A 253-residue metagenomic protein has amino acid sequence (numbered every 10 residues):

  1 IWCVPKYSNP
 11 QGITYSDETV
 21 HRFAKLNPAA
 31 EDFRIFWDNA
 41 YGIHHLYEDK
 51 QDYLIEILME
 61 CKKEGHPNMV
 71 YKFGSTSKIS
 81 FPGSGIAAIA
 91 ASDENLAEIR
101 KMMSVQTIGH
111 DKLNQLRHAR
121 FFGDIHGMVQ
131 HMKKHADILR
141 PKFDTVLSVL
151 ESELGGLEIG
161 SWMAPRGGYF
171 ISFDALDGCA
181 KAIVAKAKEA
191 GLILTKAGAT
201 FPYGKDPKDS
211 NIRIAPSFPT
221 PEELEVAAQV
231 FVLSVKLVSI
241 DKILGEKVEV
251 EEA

Functional and structural regions predicted by a protein language model:
W2-P5, F36-N39, G74, A88-A90 (+3 more regions): Short beta-strand segments
K6-N9, Y41-I43, S77-S80, D93-L96 (+5 more regions): Short, solvent-exposed loop/turn segments at secondary-structure junctions
S8, I13-P82: Active-site pre-lysine segment of PLP-dependent enzymes
I35-W37, H118, K196: Hydrophobic residues in well-ordered beta-strands that form the structural core
M59-R140, I240-I243: Conserved core segment of the aminotransferase class I/II
H66, E189, K205-A253: PLP-dependent enzyme catalytic core of the Aspartate aminotransferase-like
N95-L96, R100-K101, Q106, F170-R213 (+1 more regions): Conserved C-terminal alpha-helix-loop-beta "cap" of PLP-dependent enzymes that closes/shapes the active-site mouth
K133-L147, I159-D174, K188: Conserved glycine-rich beta-strand-loop-beta hairpin in the small C-terminal domain of fold type I
